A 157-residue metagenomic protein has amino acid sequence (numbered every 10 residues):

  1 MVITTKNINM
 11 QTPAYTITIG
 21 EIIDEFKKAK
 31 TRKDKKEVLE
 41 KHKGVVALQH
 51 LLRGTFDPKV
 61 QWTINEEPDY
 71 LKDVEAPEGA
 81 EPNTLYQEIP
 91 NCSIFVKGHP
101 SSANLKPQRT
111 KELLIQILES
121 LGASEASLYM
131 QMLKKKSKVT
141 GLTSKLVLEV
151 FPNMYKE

Functional and structural regions predicted by a protein language model:
V2-E157: N-terminal nucleic-acid-engaging modules of covalent nucleotidyltransferase systems
